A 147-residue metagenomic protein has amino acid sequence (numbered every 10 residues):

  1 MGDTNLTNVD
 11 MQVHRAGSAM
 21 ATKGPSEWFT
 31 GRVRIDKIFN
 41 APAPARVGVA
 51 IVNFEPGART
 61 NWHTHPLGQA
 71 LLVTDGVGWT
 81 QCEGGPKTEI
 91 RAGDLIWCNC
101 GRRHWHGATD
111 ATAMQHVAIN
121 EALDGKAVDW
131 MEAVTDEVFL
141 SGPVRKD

Functional and structural regions predicted by a protein language model:
M1-R46, A127-D147: A short, N-terminal "cap"/entry segment at the start of jelly-roll beta-barrel domains of the cupin/DSBH fold
R34-K37, G48-H65, C100: Conserved short histidine dyad/triad with adjacent acidic residue
I51-E55, T64-Q81, I119-A122: Short, conserved beta-strand element in jelly-roll/cupin
G84-G101: Short acidic-glycine-tyrosine-enriched beta hairpin
W97, A111-W130: A short hydrophobic beta-strand segment most commonly corresponding to one strand of the jelly-roll/cupin
G107-T109: Asparagine-centered strand-capping/turn motif at beta-strand->loop junctions
